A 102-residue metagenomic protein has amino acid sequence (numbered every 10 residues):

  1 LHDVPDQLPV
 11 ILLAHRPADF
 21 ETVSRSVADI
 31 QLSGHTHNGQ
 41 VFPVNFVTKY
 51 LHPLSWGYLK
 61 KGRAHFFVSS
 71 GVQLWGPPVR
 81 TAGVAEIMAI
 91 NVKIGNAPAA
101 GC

Functional and structural regions predicted by a protein language model:
L1-L13: Short beta-strand/loop segments at the ligand-binding rim of alpha/beta enzyme cores
I11, P17-N91, N96-A97: Conserved beta-sheet core of the metallophosphoesterase superfamily
A99-C102: C-terminal regulatory/interaction regions
